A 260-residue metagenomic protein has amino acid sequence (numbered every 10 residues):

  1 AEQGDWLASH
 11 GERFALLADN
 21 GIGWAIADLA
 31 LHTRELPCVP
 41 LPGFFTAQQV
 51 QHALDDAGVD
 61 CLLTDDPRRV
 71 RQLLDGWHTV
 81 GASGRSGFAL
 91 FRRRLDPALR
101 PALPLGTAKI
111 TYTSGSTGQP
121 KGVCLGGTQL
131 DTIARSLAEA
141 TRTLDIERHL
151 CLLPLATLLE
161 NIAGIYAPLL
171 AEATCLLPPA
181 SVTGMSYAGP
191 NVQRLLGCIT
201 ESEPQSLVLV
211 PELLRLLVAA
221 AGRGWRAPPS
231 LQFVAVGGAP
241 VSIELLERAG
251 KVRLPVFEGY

Functional and structural regions predicted by a protein language model:
E2-F45, L152: Conserved AMP-binding/adenylate-forming
F14, L31, T107, T113-S116 (+4 more regions): Conserved S/T- and glycine-rich ATP-binding loop of Class I adenylate-forming
D28-P37, D56, L169-L170, L177: Short hydrophobic alpha-helices that are characteristic scaffold elements of the AMP-binding
S83-T107: Flexible, low-complexity linker/hinge segments
R100, L105-R135: Conserved AMP-binding A3 loop
D131-R148, L155-S206, P211, R215 (+1 more regions): Conserved AMP-binding/adenylation subdomain of ANL enzymes
L170-A173, P204-V208, R215-Y260: Gly/Ser/Thr-rich phosphate-binding loop
